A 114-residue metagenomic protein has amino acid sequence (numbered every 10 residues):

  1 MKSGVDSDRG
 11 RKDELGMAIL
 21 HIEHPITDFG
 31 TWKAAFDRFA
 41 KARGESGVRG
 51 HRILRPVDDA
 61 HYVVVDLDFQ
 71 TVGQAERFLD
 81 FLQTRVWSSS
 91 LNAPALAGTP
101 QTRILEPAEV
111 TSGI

Functional and structural regions predicted by a protein language model:
G4-G16: Short, Lys/Arg-enriched N-terminal segments with co-localized hydrophobic residues within the first ~10-30 amino acids
A18-P25: Short glycine-/aliphatic-rich beta-strand segments at the starts of folded cytosolic domains
I22, V65-L67: Conserved RNP beta-strands of RNA recognition motif
P25-A34: Short, surface-exposed ligand-recognition loops at beta-strand->loop->(often short) alpha-helix junctions that present
K33-R52, D68-R103: An amphipathic, aromatic/His-enriched active-site/gating alpha helix that lines ligand/cofactor pockets
L54-P56: Short beta-strand micro-motifs enriched in acidic
D58-H61: Short acidic/glycine-enriched loop/turn segments that link adjacent beta-strands
R103-I114: Short, low-order "capping/linker" segments at domain edges
